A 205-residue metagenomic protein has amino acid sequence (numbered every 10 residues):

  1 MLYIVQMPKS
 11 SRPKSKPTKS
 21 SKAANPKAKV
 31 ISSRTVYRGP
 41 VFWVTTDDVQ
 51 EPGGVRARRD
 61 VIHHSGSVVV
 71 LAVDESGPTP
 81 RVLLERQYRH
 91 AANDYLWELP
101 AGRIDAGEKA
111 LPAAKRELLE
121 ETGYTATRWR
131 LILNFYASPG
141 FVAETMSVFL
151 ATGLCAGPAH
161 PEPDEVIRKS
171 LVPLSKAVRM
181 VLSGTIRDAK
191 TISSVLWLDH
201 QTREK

Functional and structural regions predicted by a protein language model:
L2-K22: Polybasic, lysine-enriched low-complexity intrinsically disordered terminal tails
P8-R12, N25, R59-I62, P78-R116 (+1 more regions): Conserved Nudix-box catalytic region and its N-terminal flanking loop in Nudix hydrolases and closely related
A23-R34: A short, amphipathic edge element
S32-L71: Acidic, metal-coordinating catalytic segment for phosphate/diphosphate chemistry, firing primarily on the Nudix
T35-G39, H90, F135-M146, R203: Acidic pyrophosphate-coordinating catalytic loop
W43, D48, A72, L150-T152 (+2 more regions): Short, well-ordered beta-strand micro-motif
A57, S67-V69, R103-A189: Unchanged
